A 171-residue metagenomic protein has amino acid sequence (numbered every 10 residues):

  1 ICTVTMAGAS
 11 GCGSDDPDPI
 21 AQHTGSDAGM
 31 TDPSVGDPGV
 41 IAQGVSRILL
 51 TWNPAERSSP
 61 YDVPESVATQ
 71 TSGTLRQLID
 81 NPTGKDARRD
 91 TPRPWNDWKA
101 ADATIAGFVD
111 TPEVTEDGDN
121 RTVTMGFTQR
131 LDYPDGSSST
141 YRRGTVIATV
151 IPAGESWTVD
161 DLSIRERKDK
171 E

Functional and structural regions predicted by a protein language model:
I1-P54: Juxtamembrane and targeting peptides
S58-E171: Structured, amphipathic secondary-structure segments that form assembly/contact surfaces in multi-subunit
